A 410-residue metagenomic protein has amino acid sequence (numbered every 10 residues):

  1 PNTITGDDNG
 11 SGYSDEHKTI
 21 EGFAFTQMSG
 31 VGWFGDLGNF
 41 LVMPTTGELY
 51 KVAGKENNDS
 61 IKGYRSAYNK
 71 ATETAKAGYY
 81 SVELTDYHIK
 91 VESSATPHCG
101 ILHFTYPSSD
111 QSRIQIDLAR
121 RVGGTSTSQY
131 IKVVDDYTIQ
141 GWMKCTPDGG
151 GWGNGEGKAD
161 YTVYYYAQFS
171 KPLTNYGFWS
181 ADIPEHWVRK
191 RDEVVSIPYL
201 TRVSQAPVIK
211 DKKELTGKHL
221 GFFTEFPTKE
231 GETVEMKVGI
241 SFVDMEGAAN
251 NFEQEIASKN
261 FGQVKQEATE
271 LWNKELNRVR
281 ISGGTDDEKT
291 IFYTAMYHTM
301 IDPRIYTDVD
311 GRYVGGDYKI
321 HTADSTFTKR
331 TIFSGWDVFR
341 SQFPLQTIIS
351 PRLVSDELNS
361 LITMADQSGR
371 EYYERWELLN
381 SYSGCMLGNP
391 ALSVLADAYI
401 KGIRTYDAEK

Functional and structural regions predicted by a protein language model:
P1-K410: Accessory carbohydrate-recognition regions in carbohydrate-active enzymes
